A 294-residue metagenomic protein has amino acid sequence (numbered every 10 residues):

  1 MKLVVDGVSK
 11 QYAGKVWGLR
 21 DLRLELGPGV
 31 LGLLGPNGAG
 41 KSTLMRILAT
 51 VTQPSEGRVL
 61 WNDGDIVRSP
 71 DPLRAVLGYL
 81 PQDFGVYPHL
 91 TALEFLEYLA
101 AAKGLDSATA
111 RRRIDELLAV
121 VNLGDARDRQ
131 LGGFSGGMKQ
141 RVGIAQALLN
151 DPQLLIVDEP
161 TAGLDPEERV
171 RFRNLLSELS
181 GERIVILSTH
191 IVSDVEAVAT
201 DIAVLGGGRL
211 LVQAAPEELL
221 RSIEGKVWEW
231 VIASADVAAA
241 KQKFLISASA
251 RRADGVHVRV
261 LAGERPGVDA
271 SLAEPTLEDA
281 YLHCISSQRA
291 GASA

Functional and structural regions predicted by a protein language model:
L3-V5, W17-L19, R74: Conserved structural motif at the start of ABC-family nucleotide-binding domains
P36-G40: Walker A (P-loop) phosphate-binding loop of ABC-type ATPase nucleotide-binding domains
A49: Helix-to-loop junction immediately C-terminal to a conserved catalytic motif
G57-R68, P72-L73: Conserved ABC transporter NBD signature motif
E97, A101, A108-A126: Conserved ABC ATPase "signature" region
L155-E159, L164: Catalytic Walker B motif of ABC-type/P-loop ATPase nucleotide-binding domains
F172-V260: ABC transporter nucleotide-binding domain
